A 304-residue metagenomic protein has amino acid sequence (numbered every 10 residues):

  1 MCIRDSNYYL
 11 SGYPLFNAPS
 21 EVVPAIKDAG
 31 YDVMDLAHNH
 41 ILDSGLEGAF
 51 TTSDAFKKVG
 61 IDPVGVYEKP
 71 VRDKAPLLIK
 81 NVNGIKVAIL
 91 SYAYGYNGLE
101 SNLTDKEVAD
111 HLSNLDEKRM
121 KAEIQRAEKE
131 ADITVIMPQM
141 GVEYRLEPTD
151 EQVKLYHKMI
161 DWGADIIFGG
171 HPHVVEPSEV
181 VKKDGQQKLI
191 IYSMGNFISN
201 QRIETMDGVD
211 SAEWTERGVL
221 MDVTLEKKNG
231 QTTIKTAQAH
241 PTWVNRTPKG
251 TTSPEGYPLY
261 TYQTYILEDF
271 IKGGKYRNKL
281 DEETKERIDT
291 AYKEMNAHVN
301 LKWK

Functional and structural regions predicted by a protein language model:
R4-K304: Acidic, metal/ion-coordinating pockets
